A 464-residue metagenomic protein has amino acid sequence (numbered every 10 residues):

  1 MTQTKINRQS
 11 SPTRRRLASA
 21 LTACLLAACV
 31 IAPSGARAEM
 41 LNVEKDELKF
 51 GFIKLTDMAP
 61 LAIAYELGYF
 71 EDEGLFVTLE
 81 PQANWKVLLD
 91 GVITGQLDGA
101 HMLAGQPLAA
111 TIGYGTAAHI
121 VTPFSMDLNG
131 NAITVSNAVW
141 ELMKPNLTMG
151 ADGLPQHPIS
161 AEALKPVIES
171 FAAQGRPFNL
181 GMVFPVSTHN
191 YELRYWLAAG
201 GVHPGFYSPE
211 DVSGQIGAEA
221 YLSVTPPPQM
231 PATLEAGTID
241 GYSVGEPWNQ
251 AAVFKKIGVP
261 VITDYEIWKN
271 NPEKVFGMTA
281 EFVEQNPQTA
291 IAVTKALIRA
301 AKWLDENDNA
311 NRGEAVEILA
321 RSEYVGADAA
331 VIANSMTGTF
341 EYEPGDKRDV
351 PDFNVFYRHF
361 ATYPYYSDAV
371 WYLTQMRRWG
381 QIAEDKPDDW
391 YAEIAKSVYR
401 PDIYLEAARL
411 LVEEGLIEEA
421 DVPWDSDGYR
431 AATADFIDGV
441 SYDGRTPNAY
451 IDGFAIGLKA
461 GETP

Functional and structural regions predicted by a protein language model:
T2-S11, L25: Secretory targeting signals
T13-S19: N-terminal export leaders
A20-A32: Bacterial N-terminal signal peptides
P33-A38: Sec/Tat signal peptide C-region and signal peptidase I cleavage site
E39-G217, Y221-S223, E235-A236, D240-V253 (+1 more regions): Short, glycine-/small- and polar/acidic-enriched structural segments that line small-molecule recognition paths
E66, L75, I93-L97, I112 (+4 more regions): Sec-exported extracytoplasmic/periplasmic mature domains
S208, P227-F340: Pocket-lining segment of extracytoplasmic ligand-binding domains
E323-P464: Segments of small-molecule ligand-sensing domains
